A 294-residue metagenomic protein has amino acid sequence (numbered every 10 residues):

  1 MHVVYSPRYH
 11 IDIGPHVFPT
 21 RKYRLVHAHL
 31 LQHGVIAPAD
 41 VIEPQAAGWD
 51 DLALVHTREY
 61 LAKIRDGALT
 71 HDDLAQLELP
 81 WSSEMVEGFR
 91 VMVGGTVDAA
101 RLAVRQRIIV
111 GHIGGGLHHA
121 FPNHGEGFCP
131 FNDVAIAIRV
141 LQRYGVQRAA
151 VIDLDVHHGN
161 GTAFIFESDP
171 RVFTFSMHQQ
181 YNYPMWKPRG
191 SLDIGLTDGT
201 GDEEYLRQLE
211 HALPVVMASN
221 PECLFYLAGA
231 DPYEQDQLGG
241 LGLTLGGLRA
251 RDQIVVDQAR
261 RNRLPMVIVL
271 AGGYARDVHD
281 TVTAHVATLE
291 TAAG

Functional and structural regions predicted by a protein language model:
M1-A135: Metal-dependent C-N hydrolase catalytic cores
H71-G294: A general "terminal functional-core" signal
